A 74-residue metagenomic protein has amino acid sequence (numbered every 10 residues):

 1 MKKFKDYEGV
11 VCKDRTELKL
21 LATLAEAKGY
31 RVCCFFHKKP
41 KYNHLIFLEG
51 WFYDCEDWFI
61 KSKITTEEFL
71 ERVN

Functional and structural regions predicted by a protein language model:
M1-N74: Structural boundary micro-motifs
